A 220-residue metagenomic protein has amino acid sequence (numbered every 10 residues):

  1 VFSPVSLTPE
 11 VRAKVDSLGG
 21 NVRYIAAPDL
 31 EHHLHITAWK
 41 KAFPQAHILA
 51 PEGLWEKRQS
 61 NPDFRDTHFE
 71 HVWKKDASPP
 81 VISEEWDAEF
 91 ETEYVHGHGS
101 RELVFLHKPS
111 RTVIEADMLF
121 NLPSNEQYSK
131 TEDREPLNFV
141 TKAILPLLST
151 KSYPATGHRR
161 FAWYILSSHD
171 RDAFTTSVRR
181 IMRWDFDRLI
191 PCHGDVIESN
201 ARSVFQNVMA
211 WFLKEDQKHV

Functional and structural regions predicted by a protein language model:
V1-E10, D63-L145, T176-S177: Catalytic core of the metallo-beta-lactamase
F2-P4, R23-D29, L49-P51, I114-A116 (+2 more regions): Active-site neighborhood of phospho(di)ester-bond hydrolases with catalytic His/Asp-centered motifs
S6-L7, S17, N21, T37-A42 (+2 more regions): Cap/insert and terminal regions of metallo-dependent hydrolase folds
A13-I82: Active-site HxH/HxHxD metal-binding segment of metal-dependent hydrolases
L18-N21, P44, A88, R101 (+2 more regions): Residue-level preference for short coil/turn positions at secondary-structure junctions
H32, F120, V196: Short active-site segment of divalent metal-dependent hydrolases/proteases that encodes the spacing between
W55, G99, V196: Residue-level detector of flexible, active-site-proximal loop/helix-junction positions within diverse enzyme catalytic
Q59-S60, E102, N200: Short, solvent-exposed polar/charged micro-motifs at secondary-structure junctions
